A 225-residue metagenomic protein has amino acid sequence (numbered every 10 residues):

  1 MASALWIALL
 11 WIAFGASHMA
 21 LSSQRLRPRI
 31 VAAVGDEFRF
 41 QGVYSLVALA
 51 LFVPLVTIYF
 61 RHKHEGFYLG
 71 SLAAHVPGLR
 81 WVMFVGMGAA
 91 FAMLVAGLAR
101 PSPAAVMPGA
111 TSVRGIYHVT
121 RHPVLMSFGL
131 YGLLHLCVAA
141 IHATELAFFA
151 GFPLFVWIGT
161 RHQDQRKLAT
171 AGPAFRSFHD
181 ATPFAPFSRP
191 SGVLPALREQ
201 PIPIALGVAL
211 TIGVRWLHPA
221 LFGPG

Functional and structural regions predicted by a protein language model:
M1-Y117, R121, M126-G225: Membrane-anchoring alpha-helices and their flanking helix-loop junctions
